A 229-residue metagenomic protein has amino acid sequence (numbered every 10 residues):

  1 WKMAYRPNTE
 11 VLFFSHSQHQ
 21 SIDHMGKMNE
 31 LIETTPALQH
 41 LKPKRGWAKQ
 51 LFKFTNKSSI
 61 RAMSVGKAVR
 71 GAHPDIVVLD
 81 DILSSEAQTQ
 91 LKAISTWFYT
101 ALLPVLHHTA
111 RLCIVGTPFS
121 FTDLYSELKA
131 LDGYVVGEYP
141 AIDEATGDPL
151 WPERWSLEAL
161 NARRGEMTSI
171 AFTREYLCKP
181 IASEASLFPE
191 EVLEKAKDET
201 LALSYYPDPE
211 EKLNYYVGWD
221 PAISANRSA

Functional and structural regions predicted by a protein language model:
W1-R6: Walker A/P-loop NTP-binding motif
E10-G66: Conserved nucleotide-state-sensing and coupling region of NTP-binding domains
S17, S64-G66, D81, V115-S120 (+1 more regions): A short beta-strand-to-loop transition that corresponds to the Sensor-1 phosphate-sensing loop of AAA+ P-loop ATPases
D23-L31, H73, V77, W97 (+3 more regions): Alpha-helical scaffold elements adjacent to nucleotide-binding pockets in ATP/GTP-utilizing enzyme cores
Q50-A101: Conserved RecA-like ASCE ATPase "motif II neighborhood" in helicase/translocase motors
A72, K212, I223-A229: Short, flexible loop/turn motifs enriched in small residues
T89-P152: ASCE P-loop NTPase helicase motor core
T146-W219: ATPase catalytic-site recognition across NTP-hydrolyzing enzymes
